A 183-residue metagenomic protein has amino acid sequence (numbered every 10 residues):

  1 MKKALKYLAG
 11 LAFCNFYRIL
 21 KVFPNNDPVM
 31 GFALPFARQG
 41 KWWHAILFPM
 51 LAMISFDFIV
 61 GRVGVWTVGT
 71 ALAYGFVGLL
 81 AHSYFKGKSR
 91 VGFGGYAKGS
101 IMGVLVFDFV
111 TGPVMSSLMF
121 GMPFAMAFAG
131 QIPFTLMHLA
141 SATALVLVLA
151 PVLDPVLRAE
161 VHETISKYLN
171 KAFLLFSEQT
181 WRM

Functional and structural regions predicted by a protein language model:
M1-Q39, W43-L47, L51: Hydrophobic transmembrane alpha-helices
K3-G10, M30, A45, W66-T70 (+5 more regions): Residue-level signature of transmembrane alpha-helical entry/exit and packing/kink sites in multi-pass membrane
L8-N15, I19, G31-A33, V63 (+5 more regions): Membrane-proximal envelope and lipid/glycan-remodeling enzymes
G10, A45-F56, G95-V104, S166-K167: Central hydrophobic cores of alpha-helical transmembrane segments in multi-pass integral membrane proteins
C14-D27, L51-Y84: Interfacial aromatic-anchored transmembrane helix boundaries in multi-pass membrane proteins
F16, F36-W43, L80-S89, P151-E160: Structural signal for the C-terminal ends of transmembrane alpha-helices and the immediately following loop
S89-M183: Membrane-embedded alpha-helical hairpins and interfacial helices in multi-pass inner-membrane proteins
